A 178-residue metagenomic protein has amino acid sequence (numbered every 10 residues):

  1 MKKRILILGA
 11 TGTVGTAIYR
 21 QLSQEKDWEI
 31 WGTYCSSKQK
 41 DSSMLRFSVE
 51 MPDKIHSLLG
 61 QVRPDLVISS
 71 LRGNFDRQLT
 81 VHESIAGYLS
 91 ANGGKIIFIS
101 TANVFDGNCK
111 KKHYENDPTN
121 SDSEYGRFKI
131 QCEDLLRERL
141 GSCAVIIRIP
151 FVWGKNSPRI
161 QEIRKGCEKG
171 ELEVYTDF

Functional and structural regions predicted by a protein language model:
K2-W28: N-terminal Rossmann NAD(P)H-binding glycine-rich loop of SDR-like oxidoreductase domains
L8, T33, S70, I96-A102 (+1 more regions): SDR active-site strand-loop-helix element
K26-K38: Conserved glycine-rich Rossmann-like NAD(P)H-binding loop of the short-chain dehydrogenase/reductase
C35-D53, G73: Rossmann-fold cofactor-recognition segment
K54-I97: NAD(P)-cofactor binding segment of oxidoreductase domains
K95, C109-I147: Catalytic helix-loop patch of NAD(P)-dependent Rossmann-fold dehydrogenases
F98-K112, E124, V152-N156: Conserved catalytic-site region of short-chain dehydrogenase/reductase
D134-F178: NAD(P)-dependent short-chain dehydrogenase/reductase
